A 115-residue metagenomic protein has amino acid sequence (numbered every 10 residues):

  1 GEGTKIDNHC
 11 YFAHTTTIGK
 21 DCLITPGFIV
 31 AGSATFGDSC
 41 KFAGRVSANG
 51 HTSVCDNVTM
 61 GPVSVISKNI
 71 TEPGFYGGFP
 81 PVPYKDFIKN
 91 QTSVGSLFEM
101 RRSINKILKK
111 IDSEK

Functional and structural regions predicted by a protein language model:
G1-P83: Structural signal for interior beta-strand "rungs" in well-ordered beta-sheet cores of soluble enzyme domains
V82-K115: Long, leucine- and charge-enriched amphipathic alpha-helices that form heptad-repeat coiled-coil/leucine-zipper-like
